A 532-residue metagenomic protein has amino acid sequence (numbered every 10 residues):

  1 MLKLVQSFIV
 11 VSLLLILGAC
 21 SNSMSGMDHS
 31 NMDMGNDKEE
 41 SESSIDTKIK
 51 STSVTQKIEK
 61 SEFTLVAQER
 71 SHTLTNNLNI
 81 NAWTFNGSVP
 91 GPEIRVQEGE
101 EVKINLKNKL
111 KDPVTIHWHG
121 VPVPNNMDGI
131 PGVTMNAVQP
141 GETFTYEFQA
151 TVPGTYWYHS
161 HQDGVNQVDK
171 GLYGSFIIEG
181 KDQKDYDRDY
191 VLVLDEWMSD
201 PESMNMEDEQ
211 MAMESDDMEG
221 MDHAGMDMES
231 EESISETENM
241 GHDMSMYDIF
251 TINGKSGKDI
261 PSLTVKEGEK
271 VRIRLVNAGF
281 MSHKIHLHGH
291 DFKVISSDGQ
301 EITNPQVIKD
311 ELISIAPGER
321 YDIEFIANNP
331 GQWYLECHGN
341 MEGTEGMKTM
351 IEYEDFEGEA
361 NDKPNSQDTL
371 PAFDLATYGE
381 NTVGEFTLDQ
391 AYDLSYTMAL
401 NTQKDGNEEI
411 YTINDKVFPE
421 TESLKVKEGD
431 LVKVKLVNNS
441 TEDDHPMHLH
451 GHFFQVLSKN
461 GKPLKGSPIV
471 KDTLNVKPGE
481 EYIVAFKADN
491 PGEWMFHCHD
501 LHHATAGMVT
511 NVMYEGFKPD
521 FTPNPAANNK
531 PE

Functional and structural regions predicted by a protein language model:
M1-I9: Bacterial N-terminal signal peptides that target proteins for export
I16-A19: C-terminal motif of bacterial Sec signal peptides marking the signal peptidase cleavage site
S21-T64, V168, Y173-Q210, I308-L431 (+3 more regions): Extended terminal and domain-junction accessory segments
H29, F63-E179, S282-A316, W333-E345 (+5 more regions): Histidine- and aromatic-enriched segments that form or immediately flank copper-ligand environments
I94-E98, L263-G268, F325-I326, L424-G429: Extracellular and analogous surface-interaction loops
M127-I130, T134-P140, Q149, L194 (+2 more regions): Histidine- and aromatic-rich segments of cupredoxin/plastocyanin-like copper-binding domains
V191-E267, V276, N401-Q403, E409-K416: Acidic-aromatic/histidine active-site loop/patch
